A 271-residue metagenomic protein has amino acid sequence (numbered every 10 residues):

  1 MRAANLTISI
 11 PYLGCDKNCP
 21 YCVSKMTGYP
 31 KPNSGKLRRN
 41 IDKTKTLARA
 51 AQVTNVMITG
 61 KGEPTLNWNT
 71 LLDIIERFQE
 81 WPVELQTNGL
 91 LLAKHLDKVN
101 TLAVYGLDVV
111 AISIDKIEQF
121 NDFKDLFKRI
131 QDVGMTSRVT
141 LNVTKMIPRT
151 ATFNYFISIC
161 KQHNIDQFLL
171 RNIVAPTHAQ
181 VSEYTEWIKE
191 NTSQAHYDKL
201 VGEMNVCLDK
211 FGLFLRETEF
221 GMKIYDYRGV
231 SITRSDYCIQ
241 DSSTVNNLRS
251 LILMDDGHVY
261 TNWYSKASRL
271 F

Functional and structural regions predicted by a protein language model:
M1-N40: Canonical Radical SAM [4Fe-4S] cluster-binding loop centered on the CxxxCxxC motif and its immediate flanking residues
K31-K36, D115, Q119-N121, D125-S243 (+3 more regions): Radical SAM enzyme [4Fe-4S]-AdoMet core and its adjacent flexible, acidic and glycine-rich loops/tails across
P32-N33, M57-G60: Glycine-rich phosphate-binding "P-loop"
T44-I58, N67-C160, D166, L170: Radical SAM/AdoMet-radical enzyme domain recognition
K61, N88, D256-G257: Residue-level recognition of short loop/turn positions
V245-N247: Short, small/polar residue-rich loop motifs at catalytic or cofactor-binding pockets
V259-T261: Hydrophobic "anchor" residues
